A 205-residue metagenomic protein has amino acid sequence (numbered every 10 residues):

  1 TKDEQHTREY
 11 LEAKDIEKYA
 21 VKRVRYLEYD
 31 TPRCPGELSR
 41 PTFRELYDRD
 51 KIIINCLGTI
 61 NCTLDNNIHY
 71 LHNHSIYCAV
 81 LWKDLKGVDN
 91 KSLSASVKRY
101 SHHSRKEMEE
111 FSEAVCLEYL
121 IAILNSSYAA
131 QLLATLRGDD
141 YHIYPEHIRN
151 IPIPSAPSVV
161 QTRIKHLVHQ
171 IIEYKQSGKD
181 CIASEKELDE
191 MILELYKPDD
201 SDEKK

Functional and structural regions predicted by a protein language model:
T1-V159: Polybasic, glycine- and aromatic-enriched phosphate-binding surface used to engage nucleic acids
H6, K14, S155-K205: Non-catalytic DNA-recognition/assembly elements of restriction-modification systems
